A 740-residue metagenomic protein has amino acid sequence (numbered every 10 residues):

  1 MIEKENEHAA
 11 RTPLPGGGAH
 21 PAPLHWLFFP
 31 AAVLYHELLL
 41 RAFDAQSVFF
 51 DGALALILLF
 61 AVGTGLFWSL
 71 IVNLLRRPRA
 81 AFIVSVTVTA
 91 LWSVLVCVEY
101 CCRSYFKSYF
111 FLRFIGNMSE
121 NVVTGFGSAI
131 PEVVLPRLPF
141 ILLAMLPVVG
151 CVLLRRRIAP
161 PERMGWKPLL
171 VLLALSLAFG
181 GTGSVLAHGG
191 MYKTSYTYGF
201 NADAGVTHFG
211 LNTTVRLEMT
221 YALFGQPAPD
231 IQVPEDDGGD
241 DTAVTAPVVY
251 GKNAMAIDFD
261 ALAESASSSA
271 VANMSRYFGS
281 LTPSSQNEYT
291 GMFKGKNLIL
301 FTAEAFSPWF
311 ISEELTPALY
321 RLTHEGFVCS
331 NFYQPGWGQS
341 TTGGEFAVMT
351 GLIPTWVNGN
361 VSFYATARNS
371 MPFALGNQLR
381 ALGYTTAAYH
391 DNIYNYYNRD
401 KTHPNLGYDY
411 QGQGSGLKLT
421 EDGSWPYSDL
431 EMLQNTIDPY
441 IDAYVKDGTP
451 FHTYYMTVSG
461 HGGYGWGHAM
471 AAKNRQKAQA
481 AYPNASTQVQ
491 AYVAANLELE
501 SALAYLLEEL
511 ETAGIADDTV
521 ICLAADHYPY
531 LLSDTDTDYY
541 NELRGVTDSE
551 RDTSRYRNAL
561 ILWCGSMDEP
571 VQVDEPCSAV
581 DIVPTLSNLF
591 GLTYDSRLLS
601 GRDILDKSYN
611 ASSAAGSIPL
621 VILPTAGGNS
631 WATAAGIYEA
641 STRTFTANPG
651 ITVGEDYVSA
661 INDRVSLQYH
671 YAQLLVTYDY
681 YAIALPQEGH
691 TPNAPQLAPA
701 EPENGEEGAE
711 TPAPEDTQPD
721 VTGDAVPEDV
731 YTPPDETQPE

Functional and structural regions predicted by a protein language model:
M1, I115-M118, A129, M145 (+15 more regions): Detector for methionine-enriched segments
I2-K252: Transmembrane and membrane-interface helices of multi-pass, inner-membrane envelope-modifying transferases
L14, S47, D51, L70 (+13 more regions): Alpha-helical context
L39, I71, V122, F126 (+4 more regions): Generic structural signal of hydrophobic/aromatic residues within well-ordered alpha-helices of folded domains
A204-L300, P308-Y320: Membrane/wall-proximal cationic-aromatic binding patches
S267-E740: Solvent-exposed soluble domains appended to multi-pass membrane proteins
